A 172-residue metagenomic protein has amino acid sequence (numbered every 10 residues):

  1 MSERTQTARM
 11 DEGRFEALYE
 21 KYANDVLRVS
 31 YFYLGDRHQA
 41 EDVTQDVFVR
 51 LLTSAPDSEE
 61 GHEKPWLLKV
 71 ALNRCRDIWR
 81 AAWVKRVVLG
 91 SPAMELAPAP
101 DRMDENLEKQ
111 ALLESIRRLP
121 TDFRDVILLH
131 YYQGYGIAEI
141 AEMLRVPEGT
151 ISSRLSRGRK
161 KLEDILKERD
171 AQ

Functional and structural regions predicted by a protein language model:
M1-R28, F32, T53, K109-L113 (+3 more regions): N-terminal module of bacterial RNA polymerase sigma factors
S2, K85-L112, G136: Internal acidic/polar
R28, D42-V49, T53, G61-N73: Structural recognition of an alpha-helix C-terminal capping motif at a helix-to-coil junction
H38, A138, G149-S152: Residues within helix-turn-helix
R50, I78, D122, K160-Q172: Residue cluster at the C-terminal edge of the helix-turn-helix DNA-binding motif
K69-G90, E105, R157: Arg/Lys-rich amphipathic alpha helix in sigma70-family domain 2
L72, L144-E168: DNA-recognition helix of helix-turn-helix
V126-H130: A short pre-motif secondary-structure segment
